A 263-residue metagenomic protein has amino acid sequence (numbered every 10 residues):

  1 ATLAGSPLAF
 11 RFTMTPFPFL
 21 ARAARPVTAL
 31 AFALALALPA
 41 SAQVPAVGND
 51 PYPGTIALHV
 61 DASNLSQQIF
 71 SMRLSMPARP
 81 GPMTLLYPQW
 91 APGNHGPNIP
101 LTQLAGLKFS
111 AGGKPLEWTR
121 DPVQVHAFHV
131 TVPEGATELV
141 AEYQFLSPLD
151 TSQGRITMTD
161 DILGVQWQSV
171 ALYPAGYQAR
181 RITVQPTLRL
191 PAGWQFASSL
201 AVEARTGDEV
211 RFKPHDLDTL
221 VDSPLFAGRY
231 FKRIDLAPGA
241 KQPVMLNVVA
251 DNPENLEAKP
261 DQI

Functional and structural regions predicted by a protein language model:
A1-A23: N-terminal secretory signal peptides that target proteins for export/translocation
A1-L8, A35-P39, V210-F212, Q262: Short intrinsically disordered, low-complexity coil segments enriched in acidic
F12, A23-P26, Y230-I234: Positively charged, low-complexity intrinsically disordered regions
R25-P39: Bacterial N-terminal signal peptides
Q43-W90: Early extracytoplasmic/domain-onset interaction patches
D50, S63, S75-P77, P92 (+2 more regions): Non-catalytic architectural context of zinc metalloproteases
